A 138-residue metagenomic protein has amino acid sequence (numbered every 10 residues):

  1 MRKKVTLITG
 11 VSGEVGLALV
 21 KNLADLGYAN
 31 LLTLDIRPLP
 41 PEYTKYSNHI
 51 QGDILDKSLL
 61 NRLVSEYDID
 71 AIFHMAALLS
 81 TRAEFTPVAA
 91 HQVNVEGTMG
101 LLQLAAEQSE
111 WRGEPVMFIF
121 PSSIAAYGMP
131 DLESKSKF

Functional and structural regions predicted by a protein language model:
K4-L26: N-terminal Rossmann NAD(P)H-binding glycine-rich loop of SDR-like oxidoreductase domains
T9, L34, I72-L78, F118-I124: SDR active-site strand-loop-helix element
Y28-P40: Conserved glycine-rich Rossmann-like NAD(P)H-binding loop of the short-chain dehydrogenase/reductase
T44, R82-A89, M129-S134: Conserved catalytic-core motifs of eukaryotic protein kinase domains, centered on the activation segment
T44-D56: Rossmann-fold cofactor-recognition segment
I54-V93: NAD(P)H-binding glycine-rich loop region in Rossmannoid oxidoreductase-like domains and their noncatalytic homologs
M99-F138: Conserved Rossmann-fold NAD(P)-dependent oxidoreductase catalytic core, especially the SDR/UDP-sugar
